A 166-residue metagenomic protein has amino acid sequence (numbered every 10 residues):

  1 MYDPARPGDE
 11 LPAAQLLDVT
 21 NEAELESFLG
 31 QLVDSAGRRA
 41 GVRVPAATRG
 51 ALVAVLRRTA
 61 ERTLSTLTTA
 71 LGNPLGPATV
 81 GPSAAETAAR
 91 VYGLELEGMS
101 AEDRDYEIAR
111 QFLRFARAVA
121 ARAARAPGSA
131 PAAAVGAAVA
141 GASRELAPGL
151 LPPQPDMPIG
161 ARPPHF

Functional and structural regions predicted by a protein language model:
M1-Q31, P164-F166: Terminal export/targeting leaders at protein ends
L29-L96, D105-P127, P131, V135-A147: Membrane-active amphipathic alpha-helices enriched in small hydrophobic residues
A134-F166: Terminal accessory regions that mediate trafficking to/through membranes and regulate activation
